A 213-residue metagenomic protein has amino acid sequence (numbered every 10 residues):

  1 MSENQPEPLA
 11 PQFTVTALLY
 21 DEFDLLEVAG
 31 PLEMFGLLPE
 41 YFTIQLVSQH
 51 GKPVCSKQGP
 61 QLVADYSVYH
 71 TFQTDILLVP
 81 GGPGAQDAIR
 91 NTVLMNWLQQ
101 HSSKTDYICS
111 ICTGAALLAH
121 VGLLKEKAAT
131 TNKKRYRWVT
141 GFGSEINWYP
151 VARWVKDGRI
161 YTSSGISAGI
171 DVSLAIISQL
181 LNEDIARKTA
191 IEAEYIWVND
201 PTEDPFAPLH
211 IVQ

Functional and structural regions predicted by a protein language model:
M1-I108, A115-H120, E126, R137 (+3 more regions): Extended, subdomain-level signal for the structured scaffold at the beginning of enzyme domains
I108-S110, T162: Conserved SAM-binding loop
S110, T130-T131: Short beta-strand scaffold positions
T131-K133, R137: Class I SAM-dependent methyltransferase SAM-binding "motif I" and its flanking Rossmann-like core
I146-N147, I160: Short, conserved active-site loop motifs that form the nucleotide-linked donor/cofactor pocket
R159-G165: A short glycine-threonine-serine/GTX helix/turn-capping micro-motif
A168: Divalent-metal (often Zn2+) His-rich catalytic cores of metallo-beta-lactamase-fold enzymes
